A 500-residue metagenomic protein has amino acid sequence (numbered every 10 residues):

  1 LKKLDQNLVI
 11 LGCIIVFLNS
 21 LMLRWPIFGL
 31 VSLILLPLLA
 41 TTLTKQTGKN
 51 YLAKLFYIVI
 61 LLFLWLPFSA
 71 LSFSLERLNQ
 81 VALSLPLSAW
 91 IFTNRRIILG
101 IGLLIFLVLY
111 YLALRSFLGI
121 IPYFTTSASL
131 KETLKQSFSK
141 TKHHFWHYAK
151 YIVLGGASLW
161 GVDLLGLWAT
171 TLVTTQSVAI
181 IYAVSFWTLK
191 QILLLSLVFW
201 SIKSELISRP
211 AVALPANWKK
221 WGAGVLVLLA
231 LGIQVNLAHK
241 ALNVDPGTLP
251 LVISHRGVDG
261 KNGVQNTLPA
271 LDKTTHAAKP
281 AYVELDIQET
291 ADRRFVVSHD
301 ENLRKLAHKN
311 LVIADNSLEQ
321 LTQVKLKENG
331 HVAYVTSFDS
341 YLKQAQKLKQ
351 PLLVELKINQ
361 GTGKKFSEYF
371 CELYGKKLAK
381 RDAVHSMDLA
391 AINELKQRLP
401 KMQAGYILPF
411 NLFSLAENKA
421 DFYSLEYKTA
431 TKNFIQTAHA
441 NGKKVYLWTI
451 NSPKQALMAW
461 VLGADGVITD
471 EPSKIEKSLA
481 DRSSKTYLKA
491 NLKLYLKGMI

Functional and structural regions predicted by a protein language model:
L1-P250: Hydrophobic alpha-helical membrane segments
L206-I500: Phosphate-group recognition and catalysis centered on beta-loop-alpha active-site segments
